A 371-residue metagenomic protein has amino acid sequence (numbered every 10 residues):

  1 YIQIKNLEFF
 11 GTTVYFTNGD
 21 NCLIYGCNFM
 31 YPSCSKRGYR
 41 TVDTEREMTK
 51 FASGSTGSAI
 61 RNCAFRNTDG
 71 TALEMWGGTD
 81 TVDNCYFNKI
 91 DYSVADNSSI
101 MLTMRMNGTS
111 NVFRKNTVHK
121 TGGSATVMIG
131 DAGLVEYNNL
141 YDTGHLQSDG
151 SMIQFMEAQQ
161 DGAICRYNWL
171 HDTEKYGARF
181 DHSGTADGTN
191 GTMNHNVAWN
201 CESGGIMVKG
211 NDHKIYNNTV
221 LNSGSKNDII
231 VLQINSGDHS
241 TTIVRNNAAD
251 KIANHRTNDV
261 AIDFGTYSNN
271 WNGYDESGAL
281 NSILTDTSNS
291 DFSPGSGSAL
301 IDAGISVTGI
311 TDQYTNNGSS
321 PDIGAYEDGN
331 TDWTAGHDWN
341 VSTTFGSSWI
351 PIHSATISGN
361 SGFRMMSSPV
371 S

Functional and structural regions predicted by a protein language model:
I2-S33, R37: Conserved, compact domain cores that house catalytic/ligand-binding motifs in diverse enzymes and effector modules
I4, N18-D20, I24, G54-S55 (+20 more regions): Parallel beta-helix/beta-solenoid
L7, C27, S58, C63 (+12 more regions): Consensus "Asn ladder" position of solenoid repeat domains
T12-T17, S33-E47, D69-G77, D91-M101 (+10 more regions): Short glycine/acidic-rich loop motifs that flank beta-strands on beta-rich extracellular proteins
T81, L170, H182-S293, G297 (+2 more regions): Predominantly extracellular beta-rich ligand-binding scaffolds that present long acidic/polar faces for carbohydrate
L140, H145-H182, T192-W199, G205 (+1 more regions): C-terminal structured domain segments across diverse proteins
G273-I352: C-terminal accessory segments
S348, I352-S371: N-terminal exported-region signature
